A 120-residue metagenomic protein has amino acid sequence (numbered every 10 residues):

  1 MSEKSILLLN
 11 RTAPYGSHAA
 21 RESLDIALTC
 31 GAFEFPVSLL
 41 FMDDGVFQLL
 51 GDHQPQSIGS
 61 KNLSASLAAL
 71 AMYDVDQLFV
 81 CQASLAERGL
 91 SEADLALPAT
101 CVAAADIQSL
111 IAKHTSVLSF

Functional and structural regions predicted by a protein language model:
S5, P36-S38, Q77: Residues at the starts of beta-strands that form the adenosine-phosphate
L7-R21, H53-Q54: Short, glycine-rich nucleotide/cofactor-binding loops
A20-L39: Histidine-anchored nucleotide/phosphate-binding helix
G45-G59: N-terminal beta-loop-helix "entrance" segment that forms/cooperates in small-molecule cofactor or anionic ligand
Q56-Q82: A glycine-rich helix N-cap at a beta->alpha junction
L78, V117-L118: Short, well-ordered beta-strand core segments
P98-A105: Short acidic-hydrophobic, aromatic-tinged amphipathic segments that line or gate anion-handling sites
H114: An anion/phosphate-binding loop that grips the pyrophosphate of nucleotide cofactors and donors
